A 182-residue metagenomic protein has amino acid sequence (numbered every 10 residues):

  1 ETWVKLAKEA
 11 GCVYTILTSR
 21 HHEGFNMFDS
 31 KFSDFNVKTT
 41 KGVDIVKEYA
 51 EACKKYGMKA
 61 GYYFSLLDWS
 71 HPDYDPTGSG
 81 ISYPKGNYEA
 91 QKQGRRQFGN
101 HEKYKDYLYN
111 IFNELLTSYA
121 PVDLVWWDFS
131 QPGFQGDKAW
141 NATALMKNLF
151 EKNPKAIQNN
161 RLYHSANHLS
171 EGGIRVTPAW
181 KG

Functional and structural regions predicted by a protein language model:
E1-G182: Mature catalytic domains of secreted/periplasmic carbohydrate-active enzymes
